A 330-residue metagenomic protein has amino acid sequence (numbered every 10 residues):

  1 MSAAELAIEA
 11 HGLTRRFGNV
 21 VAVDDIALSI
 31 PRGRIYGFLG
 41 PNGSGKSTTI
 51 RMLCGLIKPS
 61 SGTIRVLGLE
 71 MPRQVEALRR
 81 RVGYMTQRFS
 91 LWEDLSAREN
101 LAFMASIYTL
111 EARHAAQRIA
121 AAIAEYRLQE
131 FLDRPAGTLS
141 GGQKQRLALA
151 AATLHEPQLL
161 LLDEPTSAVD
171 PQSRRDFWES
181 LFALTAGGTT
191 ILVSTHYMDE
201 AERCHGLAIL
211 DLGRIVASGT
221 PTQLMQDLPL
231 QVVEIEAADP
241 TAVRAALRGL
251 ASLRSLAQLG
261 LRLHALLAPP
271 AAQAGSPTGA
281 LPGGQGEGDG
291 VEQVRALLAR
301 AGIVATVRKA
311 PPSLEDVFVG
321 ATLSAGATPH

Functional and structural regions predicted by a protein language model:
G62-R73, A77-L78: Conserved ABC transporter NBD signature motif
D94, P135-L139: Conserved ABC ATPase signature
A102, S106, R113-F131: Conserved ABC ATPase "signature" region
E156: Conserved catalytic motifs of ABC-family nucleotide-binding domains
L160-D163: Catalytic Walker B motif of ABC-type/P-loop ATPase nucleotide-binding domains
P229-S324, H330: Short, charged/small-residue-rich alpha-helical element at the C-terminal edge of ABC transporter nucleotide-binding
